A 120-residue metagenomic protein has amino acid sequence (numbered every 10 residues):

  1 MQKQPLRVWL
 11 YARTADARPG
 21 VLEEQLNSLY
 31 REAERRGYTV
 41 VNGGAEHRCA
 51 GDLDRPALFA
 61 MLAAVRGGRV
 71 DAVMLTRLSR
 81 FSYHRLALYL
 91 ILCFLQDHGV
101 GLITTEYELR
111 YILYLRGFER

Functional and structural regions predicted by a protein language model:
M1-R120: Short, structured surface patches at the beginning of a domain
